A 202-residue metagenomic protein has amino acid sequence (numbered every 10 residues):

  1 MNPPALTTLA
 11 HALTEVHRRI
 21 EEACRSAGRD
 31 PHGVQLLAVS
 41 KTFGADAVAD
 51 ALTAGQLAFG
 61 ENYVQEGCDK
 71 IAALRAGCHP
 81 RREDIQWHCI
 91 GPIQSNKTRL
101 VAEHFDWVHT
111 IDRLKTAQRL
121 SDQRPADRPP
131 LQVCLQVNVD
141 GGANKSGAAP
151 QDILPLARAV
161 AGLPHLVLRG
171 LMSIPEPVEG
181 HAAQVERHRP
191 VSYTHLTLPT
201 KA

Functional and structural regions predicted by a protein language model:
M1-S192: Conserved alpha/beta-domain cores
T194-T200: Conserved small/polar residues in nucleotide/adenosyl-binding loops
